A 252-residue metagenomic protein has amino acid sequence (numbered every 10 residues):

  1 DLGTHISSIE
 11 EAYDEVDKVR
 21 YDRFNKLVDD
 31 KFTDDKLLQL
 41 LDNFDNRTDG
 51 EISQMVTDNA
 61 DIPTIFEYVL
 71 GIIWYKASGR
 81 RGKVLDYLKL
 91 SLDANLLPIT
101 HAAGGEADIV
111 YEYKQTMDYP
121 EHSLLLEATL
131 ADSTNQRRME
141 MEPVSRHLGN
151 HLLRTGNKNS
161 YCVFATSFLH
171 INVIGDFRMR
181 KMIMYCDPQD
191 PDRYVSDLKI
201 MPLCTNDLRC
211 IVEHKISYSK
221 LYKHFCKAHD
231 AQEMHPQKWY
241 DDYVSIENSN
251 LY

Functional and structural regions predicted by a protein language model:
L2-H5, E10, R20-L251: Catalytic core segments in nucleotide and nucleic-acid processing enzymes
